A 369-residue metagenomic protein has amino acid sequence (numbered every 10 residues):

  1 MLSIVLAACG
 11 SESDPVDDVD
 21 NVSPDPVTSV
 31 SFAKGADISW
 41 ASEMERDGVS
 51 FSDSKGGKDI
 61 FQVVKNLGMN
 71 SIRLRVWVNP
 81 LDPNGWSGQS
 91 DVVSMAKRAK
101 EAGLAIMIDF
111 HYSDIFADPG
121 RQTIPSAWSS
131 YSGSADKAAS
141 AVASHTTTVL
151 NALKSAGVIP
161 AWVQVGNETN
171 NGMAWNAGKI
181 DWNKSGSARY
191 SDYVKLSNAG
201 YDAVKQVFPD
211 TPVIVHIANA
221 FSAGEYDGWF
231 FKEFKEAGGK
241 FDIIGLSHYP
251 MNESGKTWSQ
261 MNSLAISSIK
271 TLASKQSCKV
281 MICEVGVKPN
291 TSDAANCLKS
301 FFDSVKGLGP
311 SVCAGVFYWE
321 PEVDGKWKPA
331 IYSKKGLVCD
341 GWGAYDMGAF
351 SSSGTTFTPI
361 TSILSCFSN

Functional and structural regions predicted by a protein language model:
L2-T28: Bacterial Sec-dependent N-terminal signal peptides
D25-V63: Boundary/entry segment of secreted carbohydrate-active catalytic domains
T28-V30, D59-G68, S94-A105, N151-V158 (+4 more regions): Acidic (Asp/Glu)-rich catalytic clusters
K34-I38, I72-L74, I106-F110, A161-V165 (+4 more regions): Hydrophobic faces of well-ordered beta-strands that scaffold small-molecule active sites in alpha/beta enzyme cores
M44-K55, V78-S90, N170-M173, A218-W229 (+3 more regions): Acidic-and-aromatic substrate-binding clefts and catalytic sites of carbohydrate-active enzymes
R46-S52, N290-S300, S304-N369: Aromatic-rich peripheral "rim/lid" segments of glycoside hydrolase catalytic domains that contact and position glycan
K58-F61, P209-P212, G224-A295, D303 (+2 more regions): Glycoside hydrolase catalytic-domain groove-lining segments
V63-R189, Y193-P212, A218-A220: Substrate-binding cleft and catalytic face of glycoside hydrolase catalytic domains, especially the flexible beta-alpha
